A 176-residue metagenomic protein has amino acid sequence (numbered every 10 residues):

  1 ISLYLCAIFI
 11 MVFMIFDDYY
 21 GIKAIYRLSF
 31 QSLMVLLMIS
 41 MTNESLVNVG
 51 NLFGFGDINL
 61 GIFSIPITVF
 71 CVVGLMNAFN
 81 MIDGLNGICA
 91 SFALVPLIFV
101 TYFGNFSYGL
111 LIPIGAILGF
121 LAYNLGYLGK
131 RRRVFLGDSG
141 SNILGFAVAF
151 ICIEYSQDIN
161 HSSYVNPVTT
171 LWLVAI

Functional and structural regions predicted by a protein language model:
I1, S45-D57, V69-N80, V100-N105 (+1 more regions): Short juxtamembrane and helix-loop transition motifs at transmembrane-helix boundaries in membrane proteins
I1-F55, N59-L60, I67, N166-I176: N-terminal transmembrane signal-anchor/hairpin module of polytopic inner-membrane proteins
L3-I8, V12, C89-I176: Alpha-helical transmembrane segments
F13-D17, G74-D83, N124-G129, R133: Transmembrane alpha-helix interface/packing and boundary motifs in multi-pass membrane proteins, characterized by
I15, M41, S45, A78 (+2 more regions): Hydrophobic membrane-targeting alpha-helices
Y20, G74-P96, S141-N142: Short acidic, Gly/Ser-rich segments with clustered Asp/Glu that frequently serve as metal-coordination loops in enzyme
Y20, S45-L46, G50, N86 (+2 more regions): Membrane-interfacial segments
G56-F63, N80-G87, L136-G137: Short, amphipathic, aromatic/basic-enriched membrane-interface segments that mark the entry/exit of transmembrane
